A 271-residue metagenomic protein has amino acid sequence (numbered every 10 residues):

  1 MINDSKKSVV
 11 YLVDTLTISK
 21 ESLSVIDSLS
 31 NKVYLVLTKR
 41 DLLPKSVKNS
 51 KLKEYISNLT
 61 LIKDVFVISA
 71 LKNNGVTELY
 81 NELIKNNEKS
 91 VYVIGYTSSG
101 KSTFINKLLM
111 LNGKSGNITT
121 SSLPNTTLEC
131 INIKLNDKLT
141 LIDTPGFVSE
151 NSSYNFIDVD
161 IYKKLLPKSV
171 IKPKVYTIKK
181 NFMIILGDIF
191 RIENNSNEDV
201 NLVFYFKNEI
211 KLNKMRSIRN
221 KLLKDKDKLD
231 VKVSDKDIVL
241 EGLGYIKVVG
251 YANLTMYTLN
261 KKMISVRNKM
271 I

Functional and structural regions predicted by a protein language model:
M1-V9, V13-V25, S30-Y34, R40 (+1 more regions): Helix-rich effector regions associated with P-loop NTPase G domains
V10, Y34-L35, F66, Y92: A structural signal for isolated positions on well-ordered beta-strands in alpha/beta enzyme cores
L42-S99, I105-S121: Canonical P-loop GTPase G-domain recognition
K101-S102, D143: Conserved long hydrophobic alpha-helices within structured protein cores
T103, K107, K168-I171: Short amphipathic alpha-helical patches
